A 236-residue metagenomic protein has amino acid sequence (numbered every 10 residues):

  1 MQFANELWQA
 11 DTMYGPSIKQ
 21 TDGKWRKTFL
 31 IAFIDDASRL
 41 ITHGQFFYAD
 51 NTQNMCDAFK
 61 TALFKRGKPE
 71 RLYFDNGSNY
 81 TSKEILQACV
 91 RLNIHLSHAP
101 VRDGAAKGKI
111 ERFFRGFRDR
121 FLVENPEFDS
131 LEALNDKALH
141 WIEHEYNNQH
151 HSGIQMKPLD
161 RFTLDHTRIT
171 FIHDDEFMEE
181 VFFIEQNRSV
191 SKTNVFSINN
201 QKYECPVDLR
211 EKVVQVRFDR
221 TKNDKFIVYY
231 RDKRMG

Functional and structural regions predicted by a protein language model:
M1-A32, L40-I41, T52-A58, K65-E70 (+1 more regions): Mobile-element integrase/transposase regions, centering on the N-terminal DNA-binding/Zn-coordinating module
D11, R39, F59, L72-D75 (+4 more regions): Mobile genetic element proteins and their domesticated derivatives, centered on retroelements and DNA transposons
P16-S17, N79-T81, A105, D224-K225: Flexible loop/turn segments at secondary-structure boundaries
D35-D36, Y229: Short, acidic, Ser/Thr-enriched surface-loop or helix-capping motifs
D50, K65-E84, P100: Acidic/histidine-rich, metal-coordinating catalytic segments
L86-E179: Charged alpha-helix within mobile-element recombinases
Y146-G236: C-terminal, beta-rich DNA-binding module of retroviral/retroelements integrases
